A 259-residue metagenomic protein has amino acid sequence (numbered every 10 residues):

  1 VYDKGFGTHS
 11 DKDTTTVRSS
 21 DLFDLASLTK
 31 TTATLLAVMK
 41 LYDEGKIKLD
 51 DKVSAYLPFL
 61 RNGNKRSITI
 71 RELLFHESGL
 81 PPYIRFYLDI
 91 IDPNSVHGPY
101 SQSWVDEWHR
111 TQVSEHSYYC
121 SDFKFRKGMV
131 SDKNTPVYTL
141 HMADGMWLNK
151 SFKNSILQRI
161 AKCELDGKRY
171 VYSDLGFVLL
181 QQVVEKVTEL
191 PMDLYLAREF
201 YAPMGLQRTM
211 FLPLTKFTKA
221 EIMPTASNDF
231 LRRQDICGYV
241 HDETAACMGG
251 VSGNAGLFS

Functional and structural regions predicted by a protein language model:
V1, G5-T8, T31, E189 (+1 more regions): Generic low-polarity alpha-helical segments
V1-L25, K46-K48, N154-K162, D235-G238 (+1 more regions): Short, conserved catalytic-motif segment at the N-terminal edge
K4, E44-G45, T188, M204: Residues at alpha-helix termini
T8-S10, F59, R208: Non-catalytic surface loops within mature trypsin-like serine protease
K12-F75, C163-G176, S252-A255: Short active-site loop at a secondary-structure junction that contains or immediately precedes the catalytic residue(s)
K65-S259: Short, surface-exposed loop or secondary-structure junction motifs that flank catalytic or metal-binding residues
